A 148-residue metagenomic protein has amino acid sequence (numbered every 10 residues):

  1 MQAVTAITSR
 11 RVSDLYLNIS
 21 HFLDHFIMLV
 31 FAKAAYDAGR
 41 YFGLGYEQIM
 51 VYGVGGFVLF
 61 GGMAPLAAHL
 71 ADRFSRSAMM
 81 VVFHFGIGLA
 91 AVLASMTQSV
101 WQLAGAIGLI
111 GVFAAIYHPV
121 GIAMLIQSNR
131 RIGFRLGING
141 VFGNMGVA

Functional and structural regions predicted by a protein language model:
Y16-Y46, A67: Extracytoplasmic
D24, G53-G56, I110-G111, N139-V147: Structural signature of transmembrane alpha-helices in multi-pass secondary transporters
H25, L29, G111-P119, A148: Small-residue-rich segments within alpha-helical transmembrane domains of MFS-like 12-TM solute carriers
L29, F57-P65, A148: Residue-level signature of mid-helix packing/kink "hotspots" within the transmembrane helices of 12-pass Major
G43-M50, G137: Small-residue hotspots at the loop-to-helix junctions and early N-terminal turns of transmembrane alpha-helices
G62-Q98: Conserved MFS/SLC helix-loop-helix module at the cytosolic interface between two early adjacent transmembrane helices
A90, W101-L109: Paired small-residue
A106-G143: Cytoplasmic helix-loop-helix junction between adjacent transmembrane helices in 12-TM secondary transporters
